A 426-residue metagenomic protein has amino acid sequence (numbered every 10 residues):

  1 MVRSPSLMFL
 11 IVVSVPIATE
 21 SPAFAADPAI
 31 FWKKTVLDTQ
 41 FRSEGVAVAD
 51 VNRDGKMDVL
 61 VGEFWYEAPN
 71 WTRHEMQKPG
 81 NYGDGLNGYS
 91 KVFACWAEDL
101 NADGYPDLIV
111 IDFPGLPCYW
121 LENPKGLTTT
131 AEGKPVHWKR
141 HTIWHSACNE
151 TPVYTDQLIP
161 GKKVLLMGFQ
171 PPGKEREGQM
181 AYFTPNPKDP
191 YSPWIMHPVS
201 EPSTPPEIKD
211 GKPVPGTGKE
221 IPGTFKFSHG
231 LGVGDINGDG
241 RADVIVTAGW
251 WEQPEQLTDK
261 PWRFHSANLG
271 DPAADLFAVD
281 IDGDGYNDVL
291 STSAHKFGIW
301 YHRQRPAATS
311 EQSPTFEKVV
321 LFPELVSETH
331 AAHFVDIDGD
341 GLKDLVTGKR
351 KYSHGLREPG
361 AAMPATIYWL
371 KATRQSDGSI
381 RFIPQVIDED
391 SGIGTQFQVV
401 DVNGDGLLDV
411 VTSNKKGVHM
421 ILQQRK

Functional and structural regions predicted by a protein language model:
M1-S4: N-terminal secretory signal peptides that target proteins for export/translocation
S6-E20: Bacterial N-terminal signal peptides
F24-K426: Beta-propeller-forming repeat regions
